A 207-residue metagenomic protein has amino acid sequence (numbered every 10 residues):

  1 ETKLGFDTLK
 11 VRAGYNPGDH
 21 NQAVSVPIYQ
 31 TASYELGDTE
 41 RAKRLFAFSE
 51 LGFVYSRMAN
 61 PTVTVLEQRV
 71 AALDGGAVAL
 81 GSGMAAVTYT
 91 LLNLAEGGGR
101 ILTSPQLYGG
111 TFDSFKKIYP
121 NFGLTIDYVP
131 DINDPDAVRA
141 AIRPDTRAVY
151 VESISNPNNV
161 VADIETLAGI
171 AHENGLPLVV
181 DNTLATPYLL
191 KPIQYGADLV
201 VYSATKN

Functional and structural regions predicted by a protein language model:
E1-L4, L73, S155: Short intrinsically disordered, low-complexity coil segments enriched in acidic
E1-Y29, V65: Short conserved active-site loop signatures built around small residues
T2, D7, R41-A42, L51-V54 (+1 more regions): Glycine-rich, flexible loop/turn motifs
F6-K10, E67-A72, G196-D198: Short, hydrophobic/aliphatic alpha-helical segments
K10-N16, V78-N207: Conserved PLP-enzyme active-site core in the AAT-like
H20-I28, K43-F48, L92-E96, T125: Short, mixed-charge, low-aromatic patches
S33, D38-Y89, G110-Y119: Conserved N-terminal alpha-helix of the aminotransferase class I/II PLP-enzyme fold
